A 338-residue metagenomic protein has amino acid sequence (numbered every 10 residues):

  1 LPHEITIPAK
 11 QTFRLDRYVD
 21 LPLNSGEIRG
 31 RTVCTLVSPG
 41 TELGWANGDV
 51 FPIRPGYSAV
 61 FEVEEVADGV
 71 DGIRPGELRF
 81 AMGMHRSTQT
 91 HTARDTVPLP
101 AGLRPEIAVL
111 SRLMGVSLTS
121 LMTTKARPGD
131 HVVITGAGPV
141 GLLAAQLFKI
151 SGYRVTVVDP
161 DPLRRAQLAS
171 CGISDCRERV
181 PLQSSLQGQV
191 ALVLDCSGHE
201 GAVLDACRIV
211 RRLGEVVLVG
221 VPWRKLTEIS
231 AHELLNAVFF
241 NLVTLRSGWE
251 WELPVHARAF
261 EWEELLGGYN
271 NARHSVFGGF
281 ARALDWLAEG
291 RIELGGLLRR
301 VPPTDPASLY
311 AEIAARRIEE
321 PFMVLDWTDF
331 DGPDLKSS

Functional and structural regions predicted by a protein language model:
L21-V37, G44-M84: Glycine-rich beta-strand-centered segment in the early N-terminal region that forms part of a ligand/cofactor-binding
M82-A93: A structural motif shared across PLP-dependent enzymes of the aminotransferase-like
I107-P181: Mid-domain Rossmann-like dinucleotide-binding core that forms the NAD(H)/NADP(H) cofactor-binding site
D161, P222, W251: Residues in the short beta-alpha loop(s) of Rossmann-like NAD(P)-binding domains
A166, C171-R246: Glycine-rich cofactor phosphate-binding loops and adjacent beta1-alpha1 units of small-molecule cofactor enzyme domains
Q187, V217, L226-T227, R273 (+2 more regions): C-terminal capping/lid region of NAD(P)-dependent oxidoreductase domains
H232-L297: C-terminal substrate-binding/catalytic core of Rossmann-like NAD(P)-dependent dehydrogenases/reductases
